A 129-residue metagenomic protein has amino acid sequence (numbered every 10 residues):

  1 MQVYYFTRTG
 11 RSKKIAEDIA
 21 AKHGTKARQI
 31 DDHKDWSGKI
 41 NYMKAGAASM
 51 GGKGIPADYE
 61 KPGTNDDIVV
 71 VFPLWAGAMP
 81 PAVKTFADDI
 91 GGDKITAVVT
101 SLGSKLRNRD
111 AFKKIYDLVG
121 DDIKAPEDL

Functional and structural regions predicted by a protein language model:
M1-D67, G77-A82, V119-A125: N-terminal beta1-alpha1-beta2 submodule of the flavodoxin-like/Rossmannoid cofactor-binding fold
V3, V70, T96-V99: Structural beta-sheet core signal
P62-G63, A87-K94: Short, conserved loop/helix-junction motifs that constitute active-site signature segments in enzyme catalytic cores
P73-L74: Short glycine-/small-residue-rich Rossmann-like dinucleotide-binding loops
A82-T85, A111: Short alpha-helix in the alpha/beta-hydrolase fold that links the catalytic acid
I95-L129: Short, glycine-/small-residue-rich phosphate/pyrophosphate-handling segment
